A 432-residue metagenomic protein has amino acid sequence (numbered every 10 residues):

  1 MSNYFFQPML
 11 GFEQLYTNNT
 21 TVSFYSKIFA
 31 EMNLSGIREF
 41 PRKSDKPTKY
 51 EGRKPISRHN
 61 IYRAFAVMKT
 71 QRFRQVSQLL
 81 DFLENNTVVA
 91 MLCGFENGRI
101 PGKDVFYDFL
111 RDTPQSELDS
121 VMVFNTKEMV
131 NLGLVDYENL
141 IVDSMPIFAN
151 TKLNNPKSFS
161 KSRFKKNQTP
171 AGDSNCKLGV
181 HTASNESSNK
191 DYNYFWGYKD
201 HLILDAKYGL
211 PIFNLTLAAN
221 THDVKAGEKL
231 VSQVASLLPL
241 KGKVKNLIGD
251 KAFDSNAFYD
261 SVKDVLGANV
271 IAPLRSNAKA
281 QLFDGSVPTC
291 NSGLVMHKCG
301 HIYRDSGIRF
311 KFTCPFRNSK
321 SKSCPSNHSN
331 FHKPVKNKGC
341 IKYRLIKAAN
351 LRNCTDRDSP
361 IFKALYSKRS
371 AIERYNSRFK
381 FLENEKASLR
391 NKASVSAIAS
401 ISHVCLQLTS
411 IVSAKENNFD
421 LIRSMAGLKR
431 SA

Functional and structural regions predicted by a protein language model:
M1-I61, A66, T70, T113 (+3 more regions): Dynamic "connector" segments at or just before major functional cores
F29-N33, L83, S286-K311, R344-R390: Short amphipathic alpha-helical "interface-anchor" segments enriched in bulky aromatics
K54-M122, A393-S396: Short, positively charged, Gly/Tyr-enriched micro-motifs that form contact patches at catalytic or ligand/partner
I100, I141, I203, I248 (+2 more regions): Alpha-helical architecture
D108-G267, P273-R275: Polybasic low-complexity intrinsically disordered regions
A278-V287: Short, charged, surface-exposed secondary-structure boundary motifs
F316-C354: Long, low-complexity, polar/charged, intrinsically disordered or flexibly structured peripheral segments
K363-A432: Basic, amphipathic alpha-helical segments enriched in Lys/Arg and hydrophobic/aromatic residues
